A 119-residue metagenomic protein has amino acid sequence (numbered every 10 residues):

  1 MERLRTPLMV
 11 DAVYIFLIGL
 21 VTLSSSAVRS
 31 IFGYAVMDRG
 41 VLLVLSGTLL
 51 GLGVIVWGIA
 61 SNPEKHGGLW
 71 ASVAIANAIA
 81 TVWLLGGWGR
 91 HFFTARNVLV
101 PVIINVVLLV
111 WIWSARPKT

Functional and structural regions predicted by a protein language model:
M1, G58-G68: Juxtamembrane membrane-water interface segments of multi-pass membrane proteins, especially cytoplasmic-side
R3-R39: Membrane-helix boundary elements
R5, M9-A12, L43, A71-A74 (+1 more regions): Hydrophobic alpha-helical segments of membrane proteins, primarily the transmembrane helices and their short helical
V13-V21, D38-A60, S72-V82: Core segments of alpha-helical transmembrane spans in multipass integral membrane proteins
L23, W57, L85, L109-W113: Membrane-embedded alpha-helical segments of multi-pass transporters/permeases
F32-V41, G68-L69, F92-I103: Non-cytosolic membrane-interface motifs at loop->transmembrane helix junctions
A60-E64, T81-L99, A115-K118: Membrane-helix boundary connector in multi-pass membrane proteins
N105-T119: Membrane-water interface at the C-terminal end of transmembrane alpha helices
